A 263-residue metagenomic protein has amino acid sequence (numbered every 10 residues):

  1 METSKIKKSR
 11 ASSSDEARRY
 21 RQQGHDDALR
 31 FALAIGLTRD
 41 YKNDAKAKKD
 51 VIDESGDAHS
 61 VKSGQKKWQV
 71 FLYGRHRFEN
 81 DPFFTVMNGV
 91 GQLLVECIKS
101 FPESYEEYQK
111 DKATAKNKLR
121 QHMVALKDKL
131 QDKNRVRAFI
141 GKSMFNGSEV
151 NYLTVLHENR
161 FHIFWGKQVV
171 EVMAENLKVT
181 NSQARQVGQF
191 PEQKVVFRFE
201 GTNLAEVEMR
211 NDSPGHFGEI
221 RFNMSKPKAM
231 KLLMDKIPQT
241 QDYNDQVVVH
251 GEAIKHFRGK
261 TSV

Functional and structural regions predicted by a protein language model:
E2-K48, I52-D57, V61-V263: Nucleic-acid endonuclease domains
